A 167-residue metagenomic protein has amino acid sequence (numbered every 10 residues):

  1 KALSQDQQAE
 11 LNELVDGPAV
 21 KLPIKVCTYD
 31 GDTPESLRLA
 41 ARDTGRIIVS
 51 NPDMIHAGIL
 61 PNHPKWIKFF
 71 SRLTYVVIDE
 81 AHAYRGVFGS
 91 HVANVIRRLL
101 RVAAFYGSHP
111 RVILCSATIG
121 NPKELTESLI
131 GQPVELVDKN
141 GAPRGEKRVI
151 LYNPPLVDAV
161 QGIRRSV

Functional and structural regions predicted by a protein language model:
A2-L3, M54-A57, A83-Y84, N121: Residues immediately C-terminal
L3-D30, L99, S128-V134: Conserved helix-turn-beta segment of the N-terminal RecA-like "Helicase ATP-binding" lobe in SF1/SF2 helicases
G17-L22, L39-D43, W66-S71, R101-S108 (+2 more regions): Conserved catalytic network of the ASCE P-loop NTPase/AAA+ motor domain
G31-T74: Conserved helix/coil segment N-terminal to the catalytic DExD/H
P52, D79-E80: Walker B catalytic acidic pair
E80-F88, V95-L125: Conserved helicase ATPase motor motifs in RecA-like P-loop NTPase domains
R111-C115, I119, K123-V167: Conserved interdomain linker/interface between the two RecA-like ATPase lobes of SF2 helicase motors
